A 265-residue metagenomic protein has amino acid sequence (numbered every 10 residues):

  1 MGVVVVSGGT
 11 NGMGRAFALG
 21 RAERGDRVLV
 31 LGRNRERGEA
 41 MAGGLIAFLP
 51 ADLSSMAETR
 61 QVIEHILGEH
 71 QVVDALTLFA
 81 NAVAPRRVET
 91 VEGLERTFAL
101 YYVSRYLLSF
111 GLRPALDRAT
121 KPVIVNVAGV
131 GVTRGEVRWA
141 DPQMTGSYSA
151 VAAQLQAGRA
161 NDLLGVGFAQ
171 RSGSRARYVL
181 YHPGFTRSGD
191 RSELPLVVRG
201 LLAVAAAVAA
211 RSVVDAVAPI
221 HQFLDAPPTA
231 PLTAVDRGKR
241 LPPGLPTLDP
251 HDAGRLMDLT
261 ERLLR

Functional and structural regions predicted by a protein language model:
M1-L29: Canonical Rossmann dinucleotide-binding motif of NAD(H)/NADP(H)-dependent dehydrogenases/reductases, specifically
S7, Q71-N81, V125-A128, V179: Rossmann-fold scaffold of SDR-type NAD(P)-dependent oxidoreductases
R24-A40: Conserved glycine-rich Rossmann-like NAD(P)H-binding loop of the short-chain dehydrogenase/reductase
G43-E58: Rossmann-fold cofactor-recognition segment
P85-E89, E95-F98, D117-R175, H182-A203: Catalytic loop of short-chain dehydrogenase/reductase
S109-F110: A short, exposed helix-loop element centered on a Lys and neighboring polar residues
A160, G173-Y178, G200-R262: C-terminal helical subdomain
